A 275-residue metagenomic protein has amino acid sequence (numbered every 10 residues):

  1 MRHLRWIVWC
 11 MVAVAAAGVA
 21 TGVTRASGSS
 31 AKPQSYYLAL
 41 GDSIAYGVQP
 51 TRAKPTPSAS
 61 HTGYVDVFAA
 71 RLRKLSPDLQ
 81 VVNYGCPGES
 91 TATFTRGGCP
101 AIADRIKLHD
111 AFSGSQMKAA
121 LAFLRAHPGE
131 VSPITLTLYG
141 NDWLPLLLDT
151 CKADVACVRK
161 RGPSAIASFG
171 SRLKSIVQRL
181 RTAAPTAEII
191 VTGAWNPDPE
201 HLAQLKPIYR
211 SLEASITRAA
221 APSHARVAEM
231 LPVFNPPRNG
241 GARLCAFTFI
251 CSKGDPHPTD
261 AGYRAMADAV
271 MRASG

Functional and structural regions predicted by a protein language model:
R2-G28: Secretory targeting and sorting signals
R25-S35, A70, F112-I134, I176-A183 (+1 more regions): Short amphipathic alpha-helices and their capping/turn segments at secondary-structure boundaries
G28-T95: Serine-esterase "nucleophile elbow" of acetyl-processing enzymes
Y36-G41, A45-G47, Q80-G85, S132-L138 (+3 more regions): Structural recognition of the beta-strand scaffold that forms the well-ordered cores of secreted hydrolase catalytic
S43-Y46, C86-A92, Y139-P145, W195-P199 (+2 more regions): Solvent-exposed loop/turn segments at secondary-structure junctions within structured extracellular/periplasmic domains
Y46-P50, R96-S164, P197: Oxyanion-hole/transition-state-stabilizing segment in secreted/luminal serine hydrolases and related acyltransferases
G140-D142, C151, I176-R210: Active-site segments of SGNH/GDSL-like serine hydrolases that catalyze O-acetyl group transfer/hydrolysis on lipids
A194-G275: Catalytic His-Asp segment of secreted/periplasmic serine-dependent ester chemistry enzymes
